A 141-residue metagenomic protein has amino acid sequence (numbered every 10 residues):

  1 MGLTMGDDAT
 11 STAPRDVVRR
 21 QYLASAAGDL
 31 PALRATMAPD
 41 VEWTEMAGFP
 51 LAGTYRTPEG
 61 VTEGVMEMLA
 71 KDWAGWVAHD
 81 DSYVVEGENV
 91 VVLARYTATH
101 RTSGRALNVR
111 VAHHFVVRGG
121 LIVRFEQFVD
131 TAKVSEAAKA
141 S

Functional and structural regions predicted by a protein language model:
M1-P39, A138-S141: Short, low-complexity N-terminal intrinsically disordered segments enriched in polar/charged residues
G2-T10, M66-S141: A beta-strand edge to alpha-helix "cap/lid" segment located at domain peripheries
D7-S11, P50-P58, G104: Alpha-helix initiation/capping motif
V17, D29, G64-V65, V111: Hydrophobic alpha-helical segments typical of transmembrane helices and their membrane-interface/capping positions
V18-Q21, L33-R34, V41, T57 (+4 more regions): Hydrophobic pocket/interface hotspot
A32, A38-E88, S135: A solvent-exposed, acidic/Ser-Thr-rich amphipathic alpha-helical stretch
